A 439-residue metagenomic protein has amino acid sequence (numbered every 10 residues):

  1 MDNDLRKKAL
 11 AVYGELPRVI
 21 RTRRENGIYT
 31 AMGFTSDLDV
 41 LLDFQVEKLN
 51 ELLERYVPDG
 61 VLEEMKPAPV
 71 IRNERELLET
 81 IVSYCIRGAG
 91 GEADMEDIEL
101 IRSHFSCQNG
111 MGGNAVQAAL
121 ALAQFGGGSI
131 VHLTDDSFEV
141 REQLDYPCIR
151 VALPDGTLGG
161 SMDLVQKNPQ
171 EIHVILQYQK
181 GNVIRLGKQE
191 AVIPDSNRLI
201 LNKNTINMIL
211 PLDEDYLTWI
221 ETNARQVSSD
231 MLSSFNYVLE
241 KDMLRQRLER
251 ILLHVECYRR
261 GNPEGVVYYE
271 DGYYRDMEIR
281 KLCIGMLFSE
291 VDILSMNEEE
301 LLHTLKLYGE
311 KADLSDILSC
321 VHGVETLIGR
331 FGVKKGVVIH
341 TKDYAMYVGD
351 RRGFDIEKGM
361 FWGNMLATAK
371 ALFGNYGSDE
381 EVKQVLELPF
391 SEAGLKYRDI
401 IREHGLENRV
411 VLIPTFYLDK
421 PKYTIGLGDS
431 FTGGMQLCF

Functional and structural regions predicted by a protein language model:
M1-I425, F439: Ribokinase/PfkB-type carbohydrate-kinase core domain
G428: Conserved single-residue anchors adjacent to enzymatic active/cofactor-binding motifs
